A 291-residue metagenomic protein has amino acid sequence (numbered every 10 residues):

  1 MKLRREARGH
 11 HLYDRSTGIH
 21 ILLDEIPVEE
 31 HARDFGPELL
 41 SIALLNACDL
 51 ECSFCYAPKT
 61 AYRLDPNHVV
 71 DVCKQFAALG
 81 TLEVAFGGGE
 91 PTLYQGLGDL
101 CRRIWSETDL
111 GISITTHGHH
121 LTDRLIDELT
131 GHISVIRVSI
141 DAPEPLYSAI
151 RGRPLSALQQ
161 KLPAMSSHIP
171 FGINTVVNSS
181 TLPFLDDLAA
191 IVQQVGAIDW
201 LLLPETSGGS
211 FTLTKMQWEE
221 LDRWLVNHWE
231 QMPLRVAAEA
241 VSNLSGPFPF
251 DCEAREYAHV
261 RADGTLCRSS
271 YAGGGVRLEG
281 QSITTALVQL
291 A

Functional and structural regions predicted by a protein language model:
M1-V28, E256, A262, C267: N-terminal accessory interaction module
R4, R8, S16-T17, T265-A291: Flexible mid-to-C-terminal extensions adjoining Fe-S/redox cofactors in radical SAM and related proteins
R4-R5, D14, L22-D127, H132: Conserved alpha-helical substructure of the radical SAM core
S41, A85, S113, R137 (+2 more regions): A structural signal for isolated positions on well-ordered beta-strands in alpha/beta enzyme cores
L44-C48, I140, P204: Short, small-residue-rich loop/turn micro-motifs
D65, T122, T214, I283-T284: A diffuse structural propensity rather than consistent per-protein peaks
G89, V138-I140: Active-site flanking residues adjacent to catalytic metal/cofactor-binding acidic residues
H132, S139, P145-C267, Y271-E279: Radical SAM enzyme [4Fe-4S]-AdoMet core and its adjacent flexible, acidic and glycine-rich loops/tails across
